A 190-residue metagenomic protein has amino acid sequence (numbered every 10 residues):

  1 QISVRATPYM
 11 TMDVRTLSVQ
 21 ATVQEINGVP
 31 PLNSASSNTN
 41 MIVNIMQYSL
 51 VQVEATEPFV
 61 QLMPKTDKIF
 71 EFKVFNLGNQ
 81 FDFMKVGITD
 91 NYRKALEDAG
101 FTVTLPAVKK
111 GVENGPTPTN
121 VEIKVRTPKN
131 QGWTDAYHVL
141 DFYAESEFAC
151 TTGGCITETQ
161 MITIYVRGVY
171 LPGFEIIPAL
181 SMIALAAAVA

Functional and structural regions predicted by a protein language model:
Q1-A190: Long beta-sheet-rich domains in secretory-pathway and surface-associated proteins
